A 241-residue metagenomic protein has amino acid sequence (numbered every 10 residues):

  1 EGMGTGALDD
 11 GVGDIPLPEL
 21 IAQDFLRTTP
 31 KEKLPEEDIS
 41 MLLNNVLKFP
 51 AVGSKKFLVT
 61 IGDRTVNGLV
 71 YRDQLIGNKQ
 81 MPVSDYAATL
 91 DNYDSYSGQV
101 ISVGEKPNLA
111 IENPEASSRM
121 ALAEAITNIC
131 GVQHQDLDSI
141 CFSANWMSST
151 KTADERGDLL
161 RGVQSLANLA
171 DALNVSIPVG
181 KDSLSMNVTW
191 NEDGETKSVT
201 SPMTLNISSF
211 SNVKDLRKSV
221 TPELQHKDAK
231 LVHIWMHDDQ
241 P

Functional and structural regions predicted by a protein language model:
E1-P241: Glycine/proline-enriched, intrinsically flexible loops and inter-domain linkers
